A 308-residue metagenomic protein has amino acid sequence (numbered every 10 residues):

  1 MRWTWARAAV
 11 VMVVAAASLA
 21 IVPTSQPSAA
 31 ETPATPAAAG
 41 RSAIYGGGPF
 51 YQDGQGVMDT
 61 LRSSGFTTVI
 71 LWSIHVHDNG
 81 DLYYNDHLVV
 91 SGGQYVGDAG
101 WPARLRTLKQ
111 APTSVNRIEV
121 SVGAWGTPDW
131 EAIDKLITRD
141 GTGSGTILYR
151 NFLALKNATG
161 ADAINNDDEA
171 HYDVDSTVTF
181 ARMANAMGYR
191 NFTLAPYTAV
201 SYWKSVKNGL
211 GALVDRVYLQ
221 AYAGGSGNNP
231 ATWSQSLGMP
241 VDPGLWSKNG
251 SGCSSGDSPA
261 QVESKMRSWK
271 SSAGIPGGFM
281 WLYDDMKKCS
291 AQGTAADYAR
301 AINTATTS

Functional and structural regions predicted by a protein language model:
M1-E31: Secretory targeting and sorting signals
M12-V14, A29, D257-K265: C-terminal structured domain segments
P33-E263, S272-I275, D284-T307: Chitinase-like catalytic core of GlcNAc-active glycosidases
R267-W269: Short helix-kink/termination motifs in transmembrane helices of multi-pass secondary transporters
M280-W281: Long amphipathic alpha-helical assembly cores
